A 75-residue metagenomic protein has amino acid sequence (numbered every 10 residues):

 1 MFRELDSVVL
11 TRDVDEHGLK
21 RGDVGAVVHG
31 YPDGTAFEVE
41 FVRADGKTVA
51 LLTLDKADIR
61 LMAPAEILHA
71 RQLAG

Functional and structural regions predicted by a protein language model:
F2-A65, A70: Basic/aromatic-rich interaction segments and small domains that mediate binding to polyanionic partners
L73-G75: Acidic, low-complexity intrinsically disordered segments
